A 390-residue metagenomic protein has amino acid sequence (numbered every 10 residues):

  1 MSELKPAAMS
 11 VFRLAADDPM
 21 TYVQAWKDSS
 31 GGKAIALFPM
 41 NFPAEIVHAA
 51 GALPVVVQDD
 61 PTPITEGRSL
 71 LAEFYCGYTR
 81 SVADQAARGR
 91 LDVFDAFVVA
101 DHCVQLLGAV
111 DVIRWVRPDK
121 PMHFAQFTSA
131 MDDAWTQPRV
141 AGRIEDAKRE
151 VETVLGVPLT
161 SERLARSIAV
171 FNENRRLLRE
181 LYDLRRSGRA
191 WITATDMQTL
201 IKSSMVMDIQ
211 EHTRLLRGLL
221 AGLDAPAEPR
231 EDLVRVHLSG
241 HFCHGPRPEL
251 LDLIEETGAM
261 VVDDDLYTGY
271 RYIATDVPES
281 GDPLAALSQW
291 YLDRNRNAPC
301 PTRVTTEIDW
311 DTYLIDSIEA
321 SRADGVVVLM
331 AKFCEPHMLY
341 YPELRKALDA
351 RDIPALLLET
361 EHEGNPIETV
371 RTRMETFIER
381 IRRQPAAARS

Functional and structural regions predicted by a protein language model:
S2, R13-S29, A36-M40, A44-E45 (+3 more regions): Metallocofactor- and cofactor-centric catalytic cores in central/energy metabolism, strongly enriched
S2-K33, A141, E145, R149-D276: A charged, amphipathic alpha-helical module
A34, D95-A96, G325: Structural motif
M40-N41, E45-Q58, H241-T306, W310-I315: Redox- and metal-dependent alpha/beta enzyme cores, enriched for Fe-S-associated oxidoreductases and cofactor-handling
L71-R88, T302-D316: Glycine-rich, highly charged phosphate/nucleotide-binding loops
S81-T153: Acidic/His-rich segments in extracytoplasmic proteins that coordinate ligands and/or metal ions
V93-V112, P299-I318, L329-R345: Cofactor-cradling patches in redox/metallo enzymes
D311-I318, A323-G325, L329-S390: TerminUS-proximal long segments
